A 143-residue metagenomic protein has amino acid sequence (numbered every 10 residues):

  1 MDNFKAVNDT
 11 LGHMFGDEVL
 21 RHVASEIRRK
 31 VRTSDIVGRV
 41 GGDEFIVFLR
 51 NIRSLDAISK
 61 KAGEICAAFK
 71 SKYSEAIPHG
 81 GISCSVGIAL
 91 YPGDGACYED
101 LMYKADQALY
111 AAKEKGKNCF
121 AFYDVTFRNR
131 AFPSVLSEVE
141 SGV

Functional and structural regions predicted by a protein language model:
M1, G42, K117, V125: ATP/adenylate-binding site constellation spanning eukaryotic-like Ser/Thr protein kinases, ABC-transporter
D2-R32, G38-G42, I46-V47, R53-G63 (+2 more regions): Conserved long alpha-helical elements within nucleotide-processing catalytic cores of c-di-GMP signaling and class III
D9, F48-R53, K70, Y91-P92 (+1 more regions): Residue-level recognition of strand-loop junctions within catalytic nucleotide-signaling folds
R29, K72-A76, A112: Histidine kinase transmitter module recognition
D35-I36, Y73: Glycine-rich ATP-lid/hinge loop adjacent to the conserved G-boxes
V37, E64, A68, P78 (+3 more regions): Cyclic nucleotide signaling catalytic output domains
V47, I82-C84: HATPase_c (GHKL) ATP-binding subdomain of two-component histidine kinases
